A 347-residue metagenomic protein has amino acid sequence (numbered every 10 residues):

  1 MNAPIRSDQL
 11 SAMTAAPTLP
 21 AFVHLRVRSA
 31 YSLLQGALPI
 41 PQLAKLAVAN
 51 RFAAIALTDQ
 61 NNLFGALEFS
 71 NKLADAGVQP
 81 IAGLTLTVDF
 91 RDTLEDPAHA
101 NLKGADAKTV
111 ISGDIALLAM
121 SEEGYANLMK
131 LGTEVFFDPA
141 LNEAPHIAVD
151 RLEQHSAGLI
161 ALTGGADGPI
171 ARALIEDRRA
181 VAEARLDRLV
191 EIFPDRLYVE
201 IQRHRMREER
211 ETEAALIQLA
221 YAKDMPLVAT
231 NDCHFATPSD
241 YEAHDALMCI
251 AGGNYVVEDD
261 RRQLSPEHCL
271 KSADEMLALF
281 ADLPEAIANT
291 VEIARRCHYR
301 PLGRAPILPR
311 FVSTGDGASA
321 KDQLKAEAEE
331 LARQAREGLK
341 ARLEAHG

Functional and structural regions predicted by a protein language model:
M1-G347: Phosphodiester-processing cores and adjacent nucleic acid-binding clamps
